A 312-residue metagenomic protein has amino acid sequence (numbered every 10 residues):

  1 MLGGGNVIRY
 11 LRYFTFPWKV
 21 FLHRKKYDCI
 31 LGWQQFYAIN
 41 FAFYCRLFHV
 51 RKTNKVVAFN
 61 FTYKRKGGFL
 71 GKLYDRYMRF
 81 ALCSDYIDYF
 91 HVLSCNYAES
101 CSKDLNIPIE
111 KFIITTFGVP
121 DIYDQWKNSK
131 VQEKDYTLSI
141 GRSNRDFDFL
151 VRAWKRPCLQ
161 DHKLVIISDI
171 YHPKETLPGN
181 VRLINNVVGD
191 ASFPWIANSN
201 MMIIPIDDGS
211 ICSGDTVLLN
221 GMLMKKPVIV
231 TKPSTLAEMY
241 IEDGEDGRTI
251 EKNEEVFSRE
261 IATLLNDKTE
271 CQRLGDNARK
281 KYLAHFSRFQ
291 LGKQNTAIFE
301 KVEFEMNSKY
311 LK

Functional and structural regions predicted by a protein language model:
W18-K26, L70-F90: Membrane-proximal helix-turn-helix segments that form the acceptor-binding/catalytic region of lipid-linked
I87-S102, I107-Q125: Donor nucleotide-sugar binding/catalytic pocket of nucleotide-sugar-dependent glycosyltransferases
N128-F147, V151-W154, L164-V165: Conserved donor-binding/catalytic core segment of Leloir-type glycosyltransferases
E175-T176, P233-G244, R248-T249: Short acidic/histidine- and often glycine-rich active-site loop of Leloir-type glycosyltransferases that engages
I196-S213, K226-P227: Acidic donor-binding loop of glycosyltransferase active sites
L223, P227-K232: Short hydrophobic beta-strand element within catalytic cores of glycosyltransferases and related nucleotide-activated
I241-E254, A262-T269: Conserved acidic donor-binding segment of nucleotide-sugar-dependent glycosyltransferases
T263, E270-H285, L291-A297, K301: A short, well-ordered alpha-helix in the C-terminal region of glycosyltransferases
